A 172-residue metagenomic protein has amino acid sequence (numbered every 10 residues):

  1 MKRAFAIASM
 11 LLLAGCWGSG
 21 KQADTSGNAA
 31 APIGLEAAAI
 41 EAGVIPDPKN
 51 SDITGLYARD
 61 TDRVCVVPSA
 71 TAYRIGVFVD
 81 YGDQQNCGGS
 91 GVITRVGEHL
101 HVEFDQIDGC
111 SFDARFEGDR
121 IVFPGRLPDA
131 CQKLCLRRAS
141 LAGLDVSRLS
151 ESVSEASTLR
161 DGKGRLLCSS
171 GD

Functional and structural regions predicted by a protein language model:
K2-I7: Sec-dependent signal peptide recognition, specifically the positively charged N-region followed immediately by
L13-G15: C-terminal motif of bacterial Sec signal peptides marking the signal peptidase cleavage site
W17-S19: Bacterial signal peptide processing site
G27-C65, G125, D145-G171: Tryptophan-anchored aromatic micro-motifs
A30, G55-A58, Y73-R74, V102-Q106 (+1 more regions): A composition-driven surface/loop motif
K49-Y57, T71-G76, R95-E103, V122: Short, hydrophobic/aromatic-rich segments at coil-to-beta transitions
D62-H99: N-terminal glycine/threonine-rich, aromatic-flanked beta-hairpin/loop signature
D113-S150: Extracytosolic low-complexity repeat regions of secreted or lipid-anchored proteins
